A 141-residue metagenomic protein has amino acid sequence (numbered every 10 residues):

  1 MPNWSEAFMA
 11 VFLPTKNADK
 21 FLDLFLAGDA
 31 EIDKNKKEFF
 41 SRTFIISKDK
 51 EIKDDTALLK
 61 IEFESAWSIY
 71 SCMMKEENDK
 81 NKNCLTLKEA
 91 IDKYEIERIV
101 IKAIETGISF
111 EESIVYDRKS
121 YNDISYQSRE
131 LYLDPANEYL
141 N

Functional and structural regions predicted by a protein language model:
M1-A30: Short, extreme N-terminal segment that most often corresponds to the first beta-strand
F25-G28, K36-N141: Charged interaction segments
D33: Short aromatic-acidic-glycine turn motif
